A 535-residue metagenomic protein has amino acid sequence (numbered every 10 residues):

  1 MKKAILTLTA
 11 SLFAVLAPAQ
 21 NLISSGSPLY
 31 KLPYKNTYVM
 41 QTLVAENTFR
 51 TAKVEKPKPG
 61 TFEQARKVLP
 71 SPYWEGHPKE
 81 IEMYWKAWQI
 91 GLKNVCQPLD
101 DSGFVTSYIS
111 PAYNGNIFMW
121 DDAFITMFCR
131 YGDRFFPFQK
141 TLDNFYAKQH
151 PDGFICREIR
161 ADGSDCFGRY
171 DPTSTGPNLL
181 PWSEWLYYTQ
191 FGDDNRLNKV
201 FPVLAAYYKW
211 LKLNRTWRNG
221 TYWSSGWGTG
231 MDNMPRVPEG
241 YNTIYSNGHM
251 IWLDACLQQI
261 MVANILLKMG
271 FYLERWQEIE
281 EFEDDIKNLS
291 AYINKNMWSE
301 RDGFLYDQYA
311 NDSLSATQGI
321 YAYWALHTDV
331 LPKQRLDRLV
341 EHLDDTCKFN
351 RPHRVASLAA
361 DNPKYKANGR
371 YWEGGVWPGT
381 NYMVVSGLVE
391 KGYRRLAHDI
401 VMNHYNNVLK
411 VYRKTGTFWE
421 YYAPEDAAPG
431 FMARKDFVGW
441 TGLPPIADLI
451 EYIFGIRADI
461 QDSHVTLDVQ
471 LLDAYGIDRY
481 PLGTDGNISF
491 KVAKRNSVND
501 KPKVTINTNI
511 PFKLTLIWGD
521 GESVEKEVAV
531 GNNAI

Functional and structural regions predicted by a protein language model:
M1-A4: Positively charged n-region of N-terminal signal peptides that target proteins for export
T7-V15: Bacterial N-terminal signal peptides
L22, C347-K348, S386, E390-I535: Non-catalytic C-terminal accessory modules of carbohydrate-active enzymes
S24-F49, W74-N116, K140-D171, T216-I251 (+5 more regions): Extended glycan-interaction surfaces of carbohydrate-active proteins
K31, N36-M40, G115-G226, W252-C256 (+5 more regions): Aromatic-rich carbohydrate-recognition surfaces in CAZymes
S71-I81, C129-L142, Y187-A205, K268-N288 (+3 more regions): Structural helix-adjacent loops and short alpha-helical linkers that scaffold large soluble proteins
K86-K93, N144, V203-W217, Q258 (+3 more regions): Alpha-helical scaffold segments in carbohydrate-active enzymes
